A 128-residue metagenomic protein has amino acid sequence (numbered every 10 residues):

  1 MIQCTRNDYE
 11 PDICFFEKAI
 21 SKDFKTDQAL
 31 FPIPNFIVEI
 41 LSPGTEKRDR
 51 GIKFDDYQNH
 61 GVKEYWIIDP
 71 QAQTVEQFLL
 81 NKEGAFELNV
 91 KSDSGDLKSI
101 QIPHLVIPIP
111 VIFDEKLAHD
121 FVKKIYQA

Functional and structural regions predicted by a protein language model:
M1-H60, I67-A128: C-terminal interaction segment
